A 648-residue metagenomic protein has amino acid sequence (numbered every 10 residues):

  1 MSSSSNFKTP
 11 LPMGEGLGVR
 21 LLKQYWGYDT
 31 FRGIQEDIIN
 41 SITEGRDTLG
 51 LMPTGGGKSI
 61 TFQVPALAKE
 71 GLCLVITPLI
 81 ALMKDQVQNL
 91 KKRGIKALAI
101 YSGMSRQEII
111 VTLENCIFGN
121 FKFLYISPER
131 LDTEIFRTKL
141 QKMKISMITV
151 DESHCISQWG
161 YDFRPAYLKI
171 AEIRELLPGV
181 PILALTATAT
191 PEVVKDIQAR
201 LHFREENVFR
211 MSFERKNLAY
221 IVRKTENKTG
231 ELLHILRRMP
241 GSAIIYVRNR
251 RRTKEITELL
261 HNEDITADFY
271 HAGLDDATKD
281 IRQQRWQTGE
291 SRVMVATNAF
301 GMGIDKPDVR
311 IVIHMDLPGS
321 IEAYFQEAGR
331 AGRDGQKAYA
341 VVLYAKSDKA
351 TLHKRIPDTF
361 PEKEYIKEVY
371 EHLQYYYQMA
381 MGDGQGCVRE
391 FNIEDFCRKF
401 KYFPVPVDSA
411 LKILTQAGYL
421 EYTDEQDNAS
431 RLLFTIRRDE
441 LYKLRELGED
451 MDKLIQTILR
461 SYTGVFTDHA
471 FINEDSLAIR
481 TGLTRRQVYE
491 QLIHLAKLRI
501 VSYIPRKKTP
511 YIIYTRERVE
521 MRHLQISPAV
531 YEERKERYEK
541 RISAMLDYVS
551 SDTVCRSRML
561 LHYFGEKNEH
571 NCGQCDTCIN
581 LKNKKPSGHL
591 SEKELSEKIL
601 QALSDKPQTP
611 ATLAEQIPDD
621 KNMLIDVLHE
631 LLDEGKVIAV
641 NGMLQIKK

Functional and structural regions predicted by a protein language model:
M1-S3, L124, T257, I625-K648: Intrinsically disordered, low-complexity N-terminal extensions of nucleic-acid-metabolism proteins
G14-G16: Glycine-biased, low-complexity coil/linker segments
G18-Y25, D29-G33, D37-S59, A66-K69 (+1 more regions): Helicase motor core with emphasis on the C-terminal RecA-like subdomain
L74-V75, T266: Gly/serine-rich nucleotide phosphate-binding loop at the start of the catalytic core of nucleotide/ADP-ribose-handling
S291, V309, I313, L317-Q326 (+1 more regions): C-terminal accessory region of SF2 helicases/translocases
